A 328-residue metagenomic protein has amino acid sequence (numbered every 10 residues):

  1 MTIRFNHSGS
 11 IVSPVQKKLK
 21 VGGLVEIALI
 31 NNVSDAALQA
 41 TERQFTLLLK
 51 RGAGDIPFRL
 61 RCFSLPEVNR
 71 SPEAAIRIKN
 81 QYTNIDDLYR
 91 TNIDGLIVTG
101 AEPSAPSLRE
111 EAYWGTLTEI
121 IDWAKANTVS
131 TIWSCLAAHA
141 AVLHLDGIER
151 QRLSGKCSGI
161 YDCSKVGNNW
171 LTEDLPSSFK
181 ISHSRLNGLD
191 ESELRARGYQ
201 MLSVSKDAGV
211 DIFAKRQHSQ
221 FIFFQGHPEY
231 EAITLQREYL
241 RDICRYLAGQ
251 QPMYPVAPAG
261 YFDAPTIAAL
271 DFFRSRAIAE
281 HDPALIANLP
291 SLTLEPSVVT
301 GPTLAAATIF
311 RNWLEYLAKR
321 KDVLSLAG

Functional and structural regions predicted by a protein language model:
M1-S64, Y82-T83, L88, S158-I160 (+1 more regions): Amide-donor transfer/coupling interface in amidating biosynthetic enzymes
N31-N32, L65, I93-P103, P228: Short loop/turn segments at strand-loop or loop-helix junctions that form parts of catalytic or ligand-binding pockets
A40, P72-A75, S107-E111: Short, flexible/disordered intra-domain loops and linkers
F58-R61, I78, I97-G100: Active-site-proximal cofactor/substrate-binding loop regions of enzyme domains
S64-N69, A137-A138: Short beta-alpha junction loops
V68-A74, K180: Membrane-interfacial amphipathic helices and adjacent loop/beta segments that form the lipid-substrate binding surface
E73-N92: Glycine-rich, highly charged phosphate/nucleotide-binding loops
I93, V98-G167: Cysteine-nucleophile active-site neighborhood
